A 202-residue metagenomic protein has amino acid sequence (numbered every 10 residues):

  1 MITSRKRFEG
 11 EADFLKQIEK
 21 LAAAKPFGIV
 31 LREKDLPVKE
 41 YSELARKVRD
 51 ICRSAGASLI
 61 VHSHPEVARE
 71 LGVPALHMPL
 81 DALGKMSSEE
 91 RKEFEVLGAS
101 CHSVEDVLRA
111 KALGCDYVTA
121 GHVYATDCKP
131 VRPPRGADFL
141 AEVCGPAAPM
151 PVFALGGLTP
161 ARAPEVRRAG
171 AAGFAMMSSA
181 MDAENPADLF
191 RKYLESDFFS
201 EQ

Functional and structural regions predicted by a protein language model:
M1-H77, D81-L83, R91-Y117, R132 (+5 more regions): Conserved N-terminal beta1-alpha1 strand-loop-helix module at the mouth
S87: Conserved active-site neighborhood of the chymotrypsin/trypsin-like protease fold
G121: Flexible, gly/ser-rich surface segments that form the specificity/activation loops bordering the active-site cleft
P130-P134, A154: Active-site-adjacent loop and "lid" segments of alpha/beta metabolic enzymes
F153-L158, F174-S178: Glycine-rich beta-strand-to-loop/alpha-helix junction loops that act as flexible
